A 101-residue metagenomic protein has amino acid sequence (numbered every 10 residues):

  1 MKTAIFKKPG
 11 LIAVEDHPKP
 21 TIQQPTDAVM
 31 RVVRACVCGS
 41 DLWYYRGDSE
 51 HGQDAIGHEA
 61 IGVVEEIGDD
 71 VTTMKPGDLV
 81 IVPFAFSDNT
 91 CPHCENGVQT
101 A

Functional and structural regions predicted by a protein language model:
M1-K2: Extreme N-terminal starter segment of soluble prokaryotic enzymes
K8-G10, Q24: Residue-level recognition of beta-strand termini and adjacent short loop/turns
G10-L11, D70: Short acidic/polar mixed-charge low-complexity motifs
L11-K19: Short glycine/threonine/proline-enriched tight-turn/helix- or strand-capping micro-motif at secondary-structure
P20-C36, Y45-E95: Glycine-rich beta-strand-centered segment in the early N-terminal region that forms part of a ligand/cofactor-binding
T100: Short, non-ligating residues that shape and space the ligands of small metal-coordination modules and catalytic
